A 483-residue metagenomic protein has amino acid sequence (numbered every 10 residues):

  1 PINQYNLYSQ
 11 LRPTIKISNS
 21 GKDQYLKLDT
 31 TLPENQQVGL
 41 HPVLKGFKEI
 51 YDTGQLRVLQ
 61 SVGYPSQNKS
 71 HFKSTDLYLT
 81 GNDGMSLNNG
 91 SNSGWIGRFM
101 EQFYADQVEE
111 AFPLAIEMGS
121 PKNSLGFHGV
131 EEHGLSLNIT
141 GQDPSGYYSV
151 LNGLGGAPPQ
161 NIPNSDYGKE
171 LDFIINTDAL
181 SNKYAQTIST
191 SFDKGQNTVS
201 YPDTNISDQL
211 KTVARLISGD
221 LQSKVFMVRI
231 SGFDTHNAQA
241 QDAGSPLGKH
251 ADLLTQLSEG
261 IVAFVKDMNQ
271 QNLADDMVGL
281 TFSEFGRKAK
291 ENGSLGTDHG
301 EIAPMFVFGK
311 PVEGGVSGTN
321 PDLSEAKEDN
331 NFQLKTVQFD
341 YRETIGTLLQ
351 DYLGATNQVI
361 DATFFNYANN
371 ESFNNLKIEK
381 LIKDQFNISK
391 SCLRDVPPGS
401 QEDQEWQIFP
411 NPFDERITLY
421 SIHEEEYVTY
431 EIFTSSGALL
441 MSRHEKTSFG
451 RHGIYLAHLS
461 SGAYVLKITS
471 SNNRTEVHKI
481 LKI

Functional and structural regions predicted by a protein language model:
P1-S258, K266-Q270, K290, K310 (+1 more regions): Feature for exported/extracytoplasmic and membrane-associated proteins, marking the mature portion
S223-V225, A274, F282, G300-A303 (+3 more regions): Active-site lining segments that contact anionic ligands and/or coordinate catalytic metals
V228, E284, N411: Conserved hydrophobic/aromatic pocket- or pore-lining residues that grip, position, or stack substrates in active sites
I261, M268-G293: Metal-dependent active-site segment of extracytoplasmic phospho-/sulfohydrolases and closely related
S283-G314: Histidine-centered active-site microenvironments of extracellular/periplasmic hydrolases and transferases
K383-F409: Residue-level detector of functionally pivotal "anchor" positions at catalytic/ligand-binding pockets or at interdomain
S400-F409, F413-I483: C-terminal outer-membrane/trafficking sorting elements
